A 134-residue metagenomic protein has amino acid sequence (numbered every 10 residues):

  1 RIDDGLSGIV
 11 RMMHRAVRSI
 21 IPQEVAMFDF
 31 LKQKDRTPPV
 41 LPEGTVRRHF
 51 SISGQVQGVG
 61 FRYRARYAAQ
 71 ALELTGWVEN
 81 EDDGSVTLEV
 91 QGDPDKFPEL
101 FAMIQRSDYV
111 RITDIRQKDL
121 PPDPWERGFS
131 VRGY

Functional and structural regions predicted by a protein language model:
R1-M13: Extreme N-terminal basic, low-complexity initiation segments that serve as generic localization/processing leaders
H14-Y134: Intrinsically disordered, low-complexity, mixed-charge
